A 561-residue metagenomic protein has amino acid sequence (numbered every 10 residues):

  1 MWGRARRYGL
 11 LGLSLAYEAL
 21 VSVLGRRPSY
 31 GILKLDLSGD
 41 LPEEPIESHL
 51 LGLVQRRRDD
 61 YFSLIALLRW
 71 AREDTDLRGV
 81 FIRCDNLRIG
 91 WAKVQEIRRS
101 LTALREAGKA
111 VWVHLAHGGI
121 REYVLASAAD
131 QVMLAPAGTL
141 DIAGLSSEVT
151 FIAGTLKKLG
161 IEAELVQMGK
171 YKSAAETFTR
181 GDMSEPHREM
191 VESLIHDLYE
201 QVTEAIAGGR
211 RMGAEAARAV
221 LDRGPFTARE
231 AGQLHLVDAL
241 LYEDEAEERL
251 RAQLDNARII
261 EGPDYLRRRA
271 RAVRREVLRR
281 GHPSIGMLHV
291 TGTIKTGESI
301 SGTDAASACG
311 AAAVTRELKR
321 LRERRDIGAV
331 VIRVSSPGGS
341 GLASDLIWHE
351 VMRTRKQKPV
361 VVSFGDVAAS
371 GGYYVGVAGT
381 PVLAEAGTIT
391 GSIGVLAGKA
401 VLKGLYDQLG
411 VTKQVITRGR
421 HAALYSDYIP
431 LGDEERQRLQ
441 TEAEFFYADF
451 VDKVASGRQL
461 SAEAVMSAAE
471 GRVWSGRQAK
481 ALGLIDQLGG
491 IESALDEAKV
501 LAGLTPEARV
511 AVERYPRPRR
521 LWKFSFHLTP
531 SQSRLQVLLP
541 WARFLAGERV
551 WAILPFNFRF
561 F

Functional and structural regions predicted by a protein language model:
M1-R72, S146-A228, Q233, V237-A329 (+6 more regions): Intrinsically disordered, low-complexity segments enriched in small/flexible residues
I32-T150, V277-L405: Cleft-lining beta-strand/loop regions that shape enzyme active-site pockets
A103-H114, R211, E215, R353-V362 (+2 more regions): Short beta-strand/loop segments at the ligand-binding rim of alpha/beta enzyme cores
A128-D130, L159, H235-L236, A378-G379 (+1 more regions): Short, structured coil segments at secondary-structure junctions
D130-L134, A239, A329, T380-P381 (+4 more regions): Well-ordered beta-strand positions
R218-G232, M466-L484: Acidic helix/loop microenvironments that form the catalytic cleft of cell-wall polysaccharide enzymes
A386-G394, A423-Q440: Short beta-alpha connecting loops at secondary-structure transitions that line or flank enzyme active sites
P430-L431, E435-Y447, A455, A462-A468 (+1 more regions): Solvent-exposed soluble domains appended to multi-pass membrane proteins
